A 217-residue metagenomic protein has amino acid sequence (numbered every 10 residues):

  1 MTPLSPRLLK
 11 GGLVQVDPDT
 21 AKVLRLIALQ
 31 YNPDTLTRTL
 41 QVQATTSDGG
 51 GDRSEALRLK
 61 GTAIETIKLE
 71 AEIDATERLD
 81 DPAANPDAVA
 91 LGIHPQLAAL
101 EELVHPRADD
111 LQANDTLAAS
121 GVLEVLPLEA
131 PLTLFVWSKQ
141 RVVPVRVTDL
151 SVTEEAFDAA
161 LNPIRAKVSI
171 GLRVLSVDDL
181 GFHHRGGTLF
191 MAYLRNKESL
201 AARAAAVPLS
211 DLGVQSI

Functional and structural regions predicted by a protein language model:
M1-I217: Acidic, Ser/Thr- and Gly-enriched intrinsically disordered low-complexity segments
